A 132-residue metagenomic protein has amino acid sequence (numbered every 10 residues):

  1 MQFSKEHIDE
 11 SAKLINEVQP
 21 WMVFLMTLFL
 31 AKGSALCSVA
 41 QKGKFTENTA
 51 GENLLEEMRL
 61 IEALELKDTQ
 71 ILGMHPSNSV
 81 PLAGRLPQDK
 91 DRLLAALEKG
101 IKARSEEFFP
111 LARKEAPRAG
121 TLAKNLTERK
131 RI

Functional and structural regions predicted by a protein language model:
M1-E17: Catalytic cores of alpha/beta
K13-I132: Auxiliary Fe-S-binding modules of radical SAM enzymes
